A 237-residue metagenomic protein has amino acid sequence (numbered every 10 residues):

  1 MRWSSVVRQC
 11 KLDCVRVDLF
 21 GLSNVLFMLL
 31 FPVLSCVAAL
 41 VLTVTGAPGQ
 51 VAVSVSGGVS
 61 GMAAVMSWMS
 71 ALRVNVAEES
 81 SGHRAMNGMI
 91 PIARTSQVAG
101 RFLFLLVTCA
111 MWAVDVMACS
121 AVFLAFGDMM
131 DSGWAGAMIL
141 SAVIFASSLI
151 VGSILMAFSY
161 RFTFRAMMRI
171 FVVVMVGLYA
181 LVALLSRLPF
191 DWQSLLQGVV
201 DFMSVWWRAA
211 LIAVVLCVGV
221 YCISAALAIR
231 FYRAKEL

Functional and structural regions predicted by a protein language model:
M1-G82, G100-L237: Hydrophobic alpha-helical transmembrane segments of membrane proteins
G88-R94: Short helix-to-coil transition segments within interhelical loops that connect adjacent transmembrane helices
S96-V98: Alpha-helix N-cap/helix-start motif at helix boundaries, enriched for small hydrophobics
